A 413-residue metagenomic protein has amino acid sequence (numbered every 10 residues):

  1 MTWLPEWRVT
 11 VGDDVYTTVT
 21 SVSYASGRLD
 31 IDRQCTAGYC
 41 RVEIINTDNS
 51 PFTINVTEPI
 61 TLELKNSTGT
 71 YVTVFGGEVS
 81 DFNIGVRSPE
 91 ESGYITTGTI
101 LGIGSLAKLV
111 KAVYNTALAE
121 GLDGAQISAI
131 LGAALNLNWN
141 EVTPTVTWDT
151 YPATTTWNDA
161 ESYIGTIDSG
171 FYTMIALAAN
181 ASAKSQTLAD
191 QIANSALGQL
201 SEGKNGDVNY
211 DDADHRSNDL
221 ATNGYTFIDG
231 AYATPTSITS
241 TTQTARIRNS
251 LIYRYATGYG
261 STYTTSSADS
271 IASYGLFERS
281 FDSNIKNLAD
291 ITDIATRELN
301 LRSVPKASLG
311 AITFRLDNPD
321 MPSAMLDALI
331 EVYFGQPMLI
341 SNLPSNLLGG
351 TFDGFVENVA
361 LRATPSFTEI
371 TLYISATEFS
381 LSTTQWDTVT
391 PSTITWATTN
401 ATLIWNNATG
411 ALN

Functional and structural regions predicted by a protein language model:
M1-A125, A129, A133-E141, W148 (+5 more regions): Assembly/oligomerization scaffold segments
M1-Y16, A119-G121, T187-D353, L361-S366 (+2 more regions): Acidic, small/polar-enriched beta strand-loop surface segments
E43-I45, E63, L101-I103, R254 (+3 more regions): Residue-level recognition of well-ordered beta-strand positions that form the cores of beta-sheet-rich folds across
F75-I84, G350-R362: Short beta-strand-centered aromatic/proline hotspots
N83, L106, W139, T143 (+5 more regions): Disulfide-rich extracellular repeat modules and their boundaries
V142-V146, E378-L381: Noncatalytic linker/hinge segments flanking ATPase motor cores
T147-A176, D212-G224: Surface-exposed intrinsically disordered loops and tails
